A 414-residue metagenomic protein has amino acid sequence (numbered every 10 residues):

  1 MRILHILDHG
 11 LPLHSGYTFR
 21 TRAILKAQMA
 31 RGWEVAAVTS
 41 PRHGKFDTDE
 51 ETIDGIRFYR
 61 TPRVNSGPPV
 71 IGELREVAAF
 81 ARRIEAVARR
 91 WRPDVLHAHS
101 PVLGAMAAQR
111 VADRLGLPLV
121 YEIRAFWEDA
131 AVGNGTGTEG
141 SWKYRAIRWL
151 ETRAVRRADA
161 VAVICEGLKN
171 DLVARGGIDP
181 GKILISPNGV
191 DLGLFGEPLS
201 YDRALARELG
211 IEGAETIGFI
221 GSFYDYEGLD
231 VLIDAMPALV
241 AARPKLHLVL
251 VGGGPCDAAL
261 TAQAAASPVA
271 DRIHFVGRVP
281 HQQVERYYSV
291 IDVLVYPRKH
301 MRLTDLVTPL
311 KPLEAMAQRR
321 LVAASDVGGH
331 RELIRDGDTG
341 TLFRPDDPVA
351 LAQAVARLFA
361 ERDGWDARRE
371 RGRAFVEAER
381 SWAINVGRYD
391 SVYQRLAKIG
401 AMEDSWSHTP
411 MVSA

Functional and structural regions predicted by a protein language model:
M1-R63, L239, A401-A414: N-terminal subdomain of nucleotide-sugar transferases
L4, I211-M236, V249: Conserved donor-binding/catalytic core segment of Leloir-type glycosyltransferases
D49, G196-I211, W406: A short helix/loop element that forms part of the nucleotide-sugar donor recognition site in Leloir-type
G167, G189: Carbohydrate-associated surface elements
K245, A350, R357, G364-E379 (+1 more regions): A short, well-ordered alpha-helix in the C-terminal region of glycosyltransferases
A258-E285: Nucleotide-activated donor-binding/catalytic signature segment of Leloir-type glycosyltransferases, i.e., the conserved
L294-Y296, E314-A317, L321-A324: Short hydrophobic beta-strand element within catalytic cores of glycosyltransferases and related nucleotide-activated
D336-G337, T341-P348, R357-R362: Conserved acidic donor-binding segment of nucleotide-sugar-dependent glycosyltransferases
